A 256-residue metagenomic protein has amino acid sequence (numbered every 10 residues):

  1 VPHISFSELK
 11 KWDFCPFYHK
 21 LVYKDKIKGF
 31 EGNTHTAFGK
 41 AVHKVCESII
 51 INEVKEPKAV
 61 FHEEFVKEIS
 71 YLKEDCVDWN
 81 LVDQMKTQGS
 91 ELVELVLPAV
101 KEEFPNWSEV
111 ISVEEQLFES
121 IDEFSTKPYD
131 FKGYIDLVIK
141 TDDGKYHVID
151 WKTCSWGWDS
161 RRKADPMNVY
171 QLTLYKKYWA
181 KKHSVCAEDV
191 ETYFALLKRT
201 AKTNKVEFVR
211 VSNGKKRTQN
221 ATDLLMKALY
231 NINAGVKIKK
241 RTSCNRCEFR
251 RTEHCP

Functional and structural regions predicted by a protein language model:
I4, E94, K177-P256: Metal-dependent nuclease catalytic regions and adjoining charged, substrate-binding loops involved in nucleic-acid end
L9-V54, K86-S90, E94, E114-E115 (+1 more regions): Nuclease catalytic cores
D25, K152-S155, L196-K198: A short beta-strand motif that forms part of the nucleic acid-binding face of small beta-barrel RNA-binding folds
G29, W156-S160, T203-V206: Short small-residue beta-strand/loop micro-motif enriched in glycine and branched aliphatics
G29-A37, A164, V236-T242: Structural motif
A41-K44, Y170-Y178: Short amphipathic alpha-helical face segments that pack within enzyme cores and frequently flank/anchor catalytic
K44-I121: A non-catalytic, helix-rich entry segment at domain boundaries
S112-L172, A180, A221-L224: Non-catalytic protein-protein interaction segments used by genome-maintenance enzymes to assemble and couple activities
